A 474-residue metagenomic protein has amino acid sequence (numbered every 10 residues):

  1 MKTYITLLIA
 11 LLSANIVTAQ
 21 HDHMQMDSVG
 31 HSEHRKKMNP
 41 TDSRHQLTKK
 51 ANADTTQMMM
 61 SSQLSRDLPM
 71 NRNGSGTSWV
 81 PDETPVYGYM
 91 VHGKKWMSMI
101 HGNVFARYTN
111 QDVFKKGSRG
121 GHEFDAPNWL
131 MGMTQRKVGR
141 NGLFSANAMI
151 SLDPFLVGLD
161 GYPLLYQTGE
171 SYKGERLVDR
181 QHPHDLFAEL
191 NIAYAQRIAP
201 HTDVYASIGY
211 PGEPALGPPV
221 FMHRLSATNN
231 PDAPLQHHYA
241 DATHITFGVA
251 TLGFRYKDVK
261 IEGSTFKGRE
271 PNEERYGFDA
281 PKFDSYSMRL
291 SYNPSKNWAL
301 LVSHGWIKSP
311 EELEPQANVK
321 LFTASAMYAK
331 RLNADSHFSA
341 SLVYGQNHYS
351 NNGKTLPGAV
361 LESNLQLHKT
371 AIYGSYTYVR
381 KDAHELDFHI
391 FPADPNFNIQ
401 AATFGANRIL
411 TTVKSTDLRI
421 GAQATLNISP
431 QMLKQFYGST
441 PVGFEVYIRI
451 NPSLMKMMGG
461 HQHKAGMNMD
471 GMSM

Functional and structural regions predicted by a protein language model:
D27-S28, H34-A193, G443, R449: Beta-barrel outer-membrane channel/assembly domains of diderm bacteria
G88-Y89, L130-R136, L190-Q196, A250-Y256 (+7 more regions): Residues on the lipid-exposed face of transmembrane beta-strands in outer-membrane beta-barrel proteins
W96, G121-L130, H184-L190, H244-A250 (+6 more regions): Residues that define the transmembrane beta-barrel architecture of outer-membrane proteins
I100-G102, F144-A148, A206-I208, L252 (+10 more regions): Membrane-embedded beta-strand positions of outer-membrane beta-barrel proteins
V104-D112, I150-L156, Y210-P214, Y256-D258 (+9 more regions): Transmembrane beta-strands of outer-membrane beta-barrel pores
R140-F144, P200-V204, D258-E262, K296-V302 (+4 more regions): Repeated loop/turn-to-beta-strand initiation elements of outer-membrane beta-barrel proteins
V157-S291: Surface-exposed coil loops of outer-membrane beta-barrel proteins
F404, G438-M474: Outer-membrane beta-barrel "beta-signal"
